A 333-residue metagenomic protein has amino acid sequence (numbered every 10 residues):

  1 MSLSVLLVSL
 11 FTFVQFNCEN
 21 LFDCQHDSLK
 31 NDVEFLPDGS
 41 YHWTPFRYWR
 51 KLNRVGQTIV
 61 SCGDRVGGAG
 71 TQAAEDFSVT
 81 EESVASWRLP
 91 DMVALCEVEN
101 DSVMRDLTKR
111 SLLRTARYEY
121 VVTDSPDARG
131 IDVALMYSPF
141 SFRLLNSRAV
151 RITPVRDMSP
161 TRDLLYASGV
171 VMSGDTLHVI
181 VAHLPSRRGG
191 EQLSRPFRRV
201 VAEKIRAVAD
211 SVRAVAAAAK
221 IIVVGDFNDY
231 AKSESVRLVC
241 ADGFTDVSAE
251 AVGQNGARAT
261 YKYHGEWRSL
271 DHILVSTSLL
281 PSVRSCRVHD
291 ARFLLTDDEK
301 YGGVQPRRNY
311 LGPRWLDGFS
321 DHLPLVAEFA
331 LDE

Functional and structural regions predicted by a protein language model:
L7-L113, R117-V133, A202-E203, D297-Q305 (+2 more regions): N-terminal, active-site-proximal structural segment of metallo-dependent hydrolase catalytic domains
T12-Q15, D91-C96, E119-V122, A134-Y137 (+8 more regions): Structural recognition of the beta-strand scaffold that forms the well-ordered cores of secreted hydrolase catalytic
E19, E99, P185, F227-Y230 (+1 more regions): Catalytic metal-binding/acid-base residues of hydrolase active sites
L29-D32, D175, I180-F197: Active-site His/acidic residue clusters
P37-Y48, S83, L89-L95, V122-T123 (+5 more regions): Second-shell loop/turn segments in exported
M92-H178, A182-L184: Structured beta-strand-rich core segments of catalytic domains in phosphoester-bond hydrolases
N100-S102, A128-G130, R187-G189, N228-E234 (+1 more regions): Active-site environment of divalent metal-dependent phosphoester hydrolases
S159, S168, A207-I221, N228-E333: Metal-dependent phosphoester-hydrolase catalytic domains
